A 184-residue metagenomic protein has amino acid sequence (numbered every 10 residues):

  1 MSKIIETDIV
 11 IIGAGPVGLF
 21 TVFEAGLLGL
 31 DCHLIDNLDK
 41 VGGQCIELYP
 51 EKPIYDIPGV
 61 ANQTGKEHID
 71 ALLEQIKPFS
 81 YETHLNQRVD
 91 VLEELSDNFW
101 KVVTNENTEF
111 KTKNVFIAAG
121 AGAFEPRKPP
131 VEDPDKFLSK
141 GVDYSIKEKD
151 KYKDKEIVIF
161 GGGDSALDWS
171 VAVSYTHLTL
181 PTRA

Functional and structural regions predicted by a protein language model:
M1-I12, L28, K40, T83-K155: FAD-binding core/adjacent interface of flavoenzyme oxidoreductases
I9-C32, S170: N-terminal Rossmann-like FAD-binding beta1-loop-alpha1 element of flavoenzymes
A14-G15, G161-G163: Glycine-rich Rossmann-fold phosphate-binding loop(s) that bind the pyrophosphate of adenine dinucleotide cofactors
V17, K40, S165: Conserved Rossmann-like nucleotide-cofactor binding loop
L28-I46: Glycine-rich FAD pyrophosphate-binding loop
C32, I157, L178: Hydrophobic anchor at the start of a short beta-strand that flanks the dinucleotide cofactor-binding loop
I46-E109: N-terminal Rossmann-like dinucleotide/flavin-binding domain of flavoprotein oxidoreductases that bind FAD/FMN
H177-A184: Single conserved hydrophobic/aromatic residue that forms the stacking wall/gate of nucleotide- or nucleobase-binding
